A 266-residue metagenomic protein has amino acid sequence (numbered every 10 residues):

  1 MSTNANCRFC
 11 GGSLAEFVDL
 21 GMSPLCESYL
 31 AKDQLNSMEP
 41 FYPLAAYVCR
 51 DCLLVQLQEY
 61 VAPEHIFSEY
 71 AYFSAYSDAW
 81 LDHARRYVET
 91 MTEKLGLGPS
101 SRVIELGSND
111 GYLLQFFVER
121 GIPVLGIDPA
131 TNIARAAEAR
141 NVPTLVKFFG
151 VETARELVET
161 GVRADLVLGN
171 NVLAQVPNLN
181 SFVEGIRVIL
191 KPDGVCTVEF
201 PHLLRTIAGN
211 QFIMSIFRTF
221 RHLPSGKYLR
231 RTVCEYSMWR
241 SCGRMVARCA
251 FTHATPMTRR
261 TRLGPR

Functional and structural regions predicted by a protein language model:
M1-A79, R240-C242, T255: N-terminal juxtadomain amphipathic helix that follows a signal peptide/anchor or precedes a small N-terminal auxiliary
R8-E16, H222-W239: A SAM-dependent methyltransferase catalytic signature shared across enzymes that methylate proteins
E39-P43, V48-N132, A136-E138, L145: Extended interfacial segments that mediate partner engagement and assembly in macromolecular machines
N141-E156: Conserved SAM-binding strand-loop segment of SAM-dependent methyltransferases
L168: A conserved beta-strand element that flanks and buttresses the S-adenosyl-L-methionine
N180-V195: A short glycine-rich, Lys/Arg-flanked "PGG" loop and its adjoining helix->strand segment in the class I
C196-R218, H222-P224: Short, glycine-/aromatic-enriched active-site segment of Class I SAM-dependent methyltransferases
S237, A247-R266: Flexible, glycine-/basic-rich loop-and-beta segments that form/coincide with the SAM-dependent methyltransferase
